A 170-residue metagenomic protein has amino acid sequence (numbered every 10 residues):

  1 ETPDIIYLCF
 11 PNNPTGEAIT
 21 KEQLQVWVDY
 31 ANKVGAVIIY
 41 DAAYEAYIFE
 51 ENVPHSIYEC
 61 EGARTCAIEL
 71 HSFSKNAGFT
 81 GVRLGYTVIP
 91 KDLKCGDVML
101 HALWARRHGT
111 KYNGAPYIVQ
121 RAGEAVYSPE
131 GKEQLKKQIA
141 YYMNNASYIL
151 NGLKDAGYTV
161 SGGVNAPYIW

Functional and structural regions predicted by a protein language model:
E1-T2, P14-I38, Y44-F79, Y86 (+1 more regions): Active-site pre-lysine segment of PLP-dependent enzymes
P11-P14, E130-G131: A short, flexible beta-alpha/helix-coil linker loop
K33-V34, G152-A156: A structural motif corresponding to the C-terminal end of an alpha-helix and its immediate exit/capping segment
D41, P116-A122, V164-A166: Acidic catalytic patch
C60, R64-A140, S147-N151: Conserved core segment of the aminotransferase class I/II
Y142-M143, A156-W170: Conserved PLP-binding catalytic core of the aspartate aminotransferase-like
